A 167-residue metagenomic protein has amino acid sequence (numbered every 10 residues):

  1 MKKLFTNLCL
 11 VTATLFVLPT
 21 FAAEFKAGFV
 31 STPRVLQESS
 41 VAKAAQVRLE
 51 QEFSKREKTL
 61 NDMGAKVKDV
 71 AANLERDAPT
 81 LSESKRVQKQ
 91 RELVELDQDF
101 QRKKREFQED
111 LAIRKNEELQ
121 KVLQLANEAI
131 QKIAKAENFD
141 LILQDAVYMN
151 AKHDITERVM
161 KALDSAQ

Functional and structural regions predicted by a protein language model:
M1-C9: Bacterial N-terminal signal peptides that target proteins for export
F16-A23: Sec/Tat signal peptide C-region and signal peptidase I cleavage site
A23-D145, S165-A166: Amphipathic alpha-helical segments
V147-H153: Solvent-exposed loop/turn segments connecting transmembrane beta-strands in outer-membrane beta-barrel proteins
